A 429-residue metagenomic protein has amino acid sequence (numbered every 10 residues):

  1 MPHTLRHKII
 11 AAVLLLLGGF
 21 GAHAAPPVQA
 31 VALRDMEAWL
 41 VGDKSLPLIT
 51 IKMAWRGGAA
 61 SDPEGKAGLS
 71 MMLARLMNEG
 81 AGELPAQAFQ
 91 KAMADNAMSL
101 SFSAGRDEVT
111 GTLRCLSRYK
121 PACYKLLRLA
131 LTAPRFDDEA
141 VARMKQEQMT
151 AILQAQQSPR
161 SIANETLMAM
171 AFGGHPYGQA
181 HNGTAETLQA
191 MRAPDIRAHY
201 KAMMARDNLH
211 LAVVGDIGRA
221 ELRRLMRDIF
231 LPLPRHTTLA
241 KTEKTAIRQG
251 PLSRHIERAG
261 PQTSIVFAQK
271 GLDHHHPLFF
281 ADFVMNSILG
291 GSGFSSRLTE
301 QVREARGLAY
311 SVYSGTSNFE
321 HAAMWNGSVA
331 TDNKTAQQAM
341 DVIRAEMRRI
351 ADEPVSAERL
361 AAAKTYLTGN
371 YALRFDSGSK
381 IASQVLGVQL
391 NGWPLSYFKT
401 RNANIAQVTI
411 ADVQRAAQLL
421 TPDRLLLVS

Functional and structural regions predicted by a protein language model:
P2, I10, A88-T238, H255 (+2 more regions): Charge-rich, well-structured scaffold segments of protease-associated domains
K8-G19: Bacterial N-terminal signal peptides
A22-A24, A30: Boundary at the C-terminal end of the N-terminal hydrophobic targeting segment
A25-P26, K52-R114, Q157, A180 (+1 more regions): M16/MPP (pitrilysin/insulinase) zinc-metallopeptidase core fold and M16-derived inactive scaffolds
Q29-A30, E37-G42, A198-A202, P251-E257 (+1 more regions): Short, surface-exposed beta-strand/loop micro-motifs that present aromatic residues
A32-R56: N-terminal targeting signals for Sec/Tat export/insertion, comprising classic cleavable signal peptides
D43-S45, K52-A54, T238-S295: His/Glu-based metal-binding/catalytic segments typifying zinc-dependent metallopeptidases
